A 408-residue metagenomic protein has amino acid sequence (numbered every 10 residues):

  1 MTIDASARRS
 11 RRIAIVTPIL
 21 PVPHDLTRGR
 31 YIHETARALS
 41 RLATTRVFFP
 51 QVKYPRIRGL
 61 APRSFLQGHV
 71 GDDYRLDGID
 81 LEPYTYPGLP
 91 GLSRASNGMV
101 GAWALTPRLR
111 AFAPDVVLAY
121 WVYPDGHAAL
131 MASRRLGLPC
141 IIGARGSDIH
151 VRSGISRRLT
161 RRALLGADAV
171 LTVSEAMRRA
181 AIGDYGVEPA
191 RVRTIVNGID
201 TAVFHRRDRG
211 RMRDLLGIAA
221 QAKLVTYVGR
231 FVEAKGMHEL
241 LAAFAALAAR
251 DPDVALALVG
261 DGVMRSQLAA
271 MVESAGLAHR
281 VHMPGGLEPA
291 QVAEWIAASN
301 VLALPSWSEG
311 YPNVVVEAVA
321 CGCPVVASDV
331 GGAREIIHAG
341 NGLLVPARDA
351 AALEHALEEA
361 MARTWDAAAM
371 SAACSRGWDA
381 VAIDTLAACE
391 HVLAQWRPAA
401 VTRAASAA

Functional and structural regions predicted by a protein language model:
M1-H69, D379, R397, A408: N-terminal subdomain of nucleotide-sugar transferases
A14, A219-K235, L241-F244: Conserved donor-binding/catalytic core segment of Leloir-type glycosyltransferases
S64-D72, H205-I218, P398: A short helix/loop element that forms part of the nucleotide-sugar donor recognition site in Leloir-type
A269-L287: Nucleotide-activated donor-binding/catalytic signature segment of Leloir-type glycosyltransferases, i.e., the conserved
G286-L287, E294-S299: Short alpha-helical donor nucleotide-sugar binding micro-motif in glycosyltransferases
W307: Aromatic "clamp/platform" in nucleotide-sugar-dependent glycosyltransferases that forms part of the donor/acceptor
P324-A327: Short hydrophobic beta-strand element within catalytic cores of glycosyltransferases and related nucleotide-activated
H338-A339, L343-A350, E358-R363: Conserved acidic donor-binding segment of nucleotide-sugar-dependent glycosyltransferases
